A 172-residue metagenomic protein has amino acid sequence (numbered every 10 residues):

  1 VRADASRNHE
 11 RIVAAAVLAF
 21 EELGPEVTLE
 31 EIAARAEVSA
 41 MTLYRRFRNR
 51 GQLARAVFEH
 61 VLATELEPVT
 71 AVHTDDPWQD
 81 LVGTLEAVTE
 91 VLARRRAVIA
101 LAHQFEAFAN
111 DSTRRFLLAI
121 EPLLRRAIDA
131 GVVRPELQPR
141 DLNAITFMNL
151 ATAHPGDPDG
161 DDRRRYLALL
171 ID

Functional and structural regions predicted by a protein language model:
V1-R35, Q52: Basic, helix-initiating cap at the start of DNA-binding domains
A19, L23, T64, V91-R95 (+2 more regions): A short secondary-structure junction motif
F20, T28-L29, A40, R50 (+2 more regions): Amphipathic alpha-helical segments enriched in hydrophobic/aromatic and basic residues that form the DNA-contacting
G24-P25, R45, R134: Helix-turn-helix/winged-helix DNA-binding modules
T28, R96-H103, V132, E136-L137: Short, hydrophobic secondary-structure boundary micro-motifs
E37-F47: Short hydrophobic/aromatic patch on the recognition helix
A56, L66-R94, Q104-N110, R114-L118: Hydrophobic alpha-helical connector segments
G83, F105-P155, D161-R165: Amphipathic alpha-helical packing segments from all-alpha helical-bundle domains
